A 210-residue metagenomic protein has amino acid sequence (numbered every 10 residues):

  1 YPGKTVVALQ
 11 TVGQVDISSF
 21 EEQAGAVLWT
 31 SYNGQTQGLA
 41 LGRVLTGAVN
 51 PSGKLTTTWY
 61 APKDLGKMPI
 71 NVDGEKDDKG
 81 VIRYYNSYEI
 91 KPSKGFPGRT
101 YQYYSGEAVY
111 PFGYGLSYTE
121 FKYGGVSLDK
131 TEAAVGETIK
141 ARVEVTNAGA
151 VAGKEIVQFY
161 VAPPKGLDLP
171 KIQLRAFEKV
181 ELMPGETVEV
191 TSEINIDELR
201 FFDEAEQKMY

Functional and structural regions predicted by a protein language model:
G3, A8-K154, Y160, Y210: Secreted, periplasmic, or luminal enzymes acting at the cell surface/secretory milieu
Q14, K165-G166: Conserved helix-loop functional segments at active or binding sites
S127, G166-L167: Generic structural signal for short, solvent-exposed loop/turn connectors between secondary structure elements
E132, D197, A205-K208: Polar/charged alpha-helical tracts
V145-G149, P163-K165, I196-E198: Beta-strand elements of well-folded, non-transmembrane domains
A152-F159, P170, F202-A205: Short, hydrophobic/aromatic beta-strand segments
L167-F202: Intrinsically disordered, low-complexity Pro/Gly/Ser/Thr-rich segments with frequent PxxP/GP/PP motifs and embedded
M183, Q207-Y210: A surface-exposed beta-strand-loop module
